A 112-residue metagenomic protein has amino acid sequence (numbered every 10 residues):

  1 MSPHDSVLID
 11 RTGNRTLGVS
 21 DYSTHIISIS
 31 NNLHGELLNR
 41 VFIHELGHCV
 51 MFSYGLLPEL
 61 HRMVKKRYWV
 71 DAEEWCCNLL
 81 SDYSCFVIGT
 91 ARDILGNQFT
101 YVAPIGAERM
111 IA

Functional and structural regions predicted by a protein language model:
M1-L38, C49-P58, W69-E73, D82 (+1 more regions): Active-site scaffold of zinc-dependent metalloenzymes
E45: Walker B catalytic acidic pair
R62-Y101: Post-HExxH zinc-binding segment in Zn-dependent metallohydrolases
Q98-F99, A103-A112: Short intrinsically disordered terminal tails
